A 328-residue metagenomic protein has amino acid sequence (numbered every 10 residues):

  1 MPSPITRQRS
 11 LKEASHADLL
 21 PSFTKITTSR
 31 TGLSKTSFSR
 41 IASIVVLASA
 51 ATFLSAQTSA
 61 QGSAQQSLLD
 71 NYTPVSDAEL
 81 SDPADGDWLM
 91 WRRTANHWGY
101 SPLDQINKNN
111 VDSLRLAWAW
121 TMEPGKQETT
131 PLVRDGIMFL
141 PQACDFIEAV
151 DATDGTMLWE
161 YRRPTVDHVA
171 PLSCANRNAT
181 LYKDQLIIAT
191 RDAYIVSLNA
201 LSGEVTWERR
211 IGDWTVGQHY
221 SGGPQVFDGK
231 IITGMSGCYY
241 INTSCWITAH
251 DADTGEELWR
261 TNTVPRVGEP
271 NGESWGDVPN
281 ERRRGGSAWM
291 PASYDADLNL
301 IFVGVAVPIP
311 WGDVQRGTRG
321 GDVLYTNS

Functional and structural regions predicted by a protein language model:
G62-M122, T156-H168, E204-D213, E256-V264 (+1 more regions): Aromatic (tryptophan-biased) beta-strands that constitute blades/sheets of beta-rich domains
D85-G86, D135-G136, K183-D184, D228-G229 (+1 more regions): Short coil/turn segments that connect the beta-strands within blades of beta-propeller domains
A119-L132, E160-Y182, E208-G223, I241 (+3 more regions): Extracytoplasmic beta-rich repeat domains
I137-P141, L186-I187, I232, I301-F302: Conserved beta-propeller blade signature
A152-D154, N199-S202, A252-T254: Short loop/turn segments that connect beta-strands within beta-propeller blades
C245-E256, D322-S328: Beta-propeller blade signature
